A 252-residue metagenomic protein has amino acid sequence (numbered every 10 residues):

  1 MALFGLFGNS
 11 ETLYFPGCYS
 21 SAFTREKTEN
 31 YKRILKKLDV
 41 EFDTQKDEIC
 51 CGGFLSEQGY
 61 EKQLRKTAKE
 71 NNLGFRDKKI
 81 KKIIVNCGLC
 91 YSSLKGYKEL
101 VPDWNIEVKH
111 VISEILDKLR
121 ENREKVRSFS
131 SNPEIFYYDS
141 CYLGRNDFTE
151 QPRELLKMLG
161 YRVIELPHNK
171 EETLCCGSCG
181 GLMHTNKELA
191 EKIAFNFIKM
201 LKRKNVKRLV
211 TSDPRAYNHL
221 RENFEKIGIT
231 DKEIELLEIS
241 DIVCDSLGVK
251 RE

Functional and structural regions predicted by a protein language model:
M1-E252: Iron-sulfur cluster-binding electron-transfer modules in prokaryotic oxidoreductases
